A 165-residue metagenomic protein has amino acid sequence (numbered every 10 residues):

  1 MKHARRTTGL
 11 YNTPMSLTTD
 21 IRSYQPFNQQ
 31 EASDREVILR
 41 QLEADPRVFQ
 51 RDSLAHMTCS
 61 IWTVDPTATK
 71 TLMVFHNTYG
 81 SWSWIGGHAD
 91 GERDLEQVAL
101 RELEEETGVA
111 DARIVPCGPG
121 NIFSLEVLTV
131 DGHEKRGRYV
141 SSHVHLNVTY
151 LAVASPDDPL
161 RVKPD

Functional and structural regions predicted by a protein language model:
H3: Cationic, low-complexity basic patches in intrinsically disordered or flexible, solvent-exposed regions
R6-I38: Alpha-helical and coiled-coil interaction segments, frequently adjacent to or embedded within charge-biased
Q25-S60: Acidic, metal-coordinating catalytic segment for phosphate/diphosphate chemistry, firing primarily on the Nudix
F49-W84: N-terminal strand-loop-strand
L54, Y79, G86, I122 (+1 more regions): Generic secondary-structure boundary/loop-capping signal
K70-E104: Aromatic- and glycine-enriched beta-alpha-beta binding-site module
D90-D165: Unchanged
